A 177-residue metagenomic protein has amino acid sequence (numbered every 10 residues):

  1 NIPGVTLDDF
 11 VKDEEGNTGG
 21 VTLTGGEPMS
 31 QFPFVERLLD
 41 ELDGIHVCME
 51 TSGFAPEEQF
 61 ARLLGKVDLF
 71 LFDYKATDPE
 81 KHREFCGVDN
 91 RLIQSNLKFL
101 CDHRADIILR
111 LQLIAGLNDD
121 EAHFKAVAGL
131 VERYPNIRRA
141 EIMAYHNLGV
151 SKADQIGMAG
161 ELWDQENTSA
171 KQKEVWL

Functional and structural regions predicted by a protein language model:
N1: Canonical Radical SAM [4Fe-4S] cluster-binding loop centered on the CxxxCxxC motif and its immediate flanking residues
G4-L148, K152-D154: Conserved AdoMet/S-adenosylmethionine-binding subsite of the radical SAM
R138, D154-V175: A structural motif corresponding to the C-terminal lobe/cap of the Radical SAM core domain
